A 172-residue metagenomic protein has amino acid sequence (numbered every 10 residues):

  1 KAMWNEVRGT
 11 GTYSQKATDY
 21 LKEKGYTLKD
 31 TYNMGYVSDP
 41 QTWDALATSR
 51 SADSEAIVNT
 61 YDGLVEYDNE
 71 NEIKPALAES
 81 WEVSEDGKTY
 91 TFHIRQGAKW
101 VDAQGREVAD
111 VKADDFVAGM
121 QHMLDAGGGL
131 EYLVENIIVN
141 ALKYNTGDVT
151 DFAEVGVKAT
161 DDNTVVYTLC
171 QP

Functional and structural regions predicted by a protein language model:
A2, D115, H122-P172: Surface-exposed binding/hinge segments that line and control ligand-binding clefts or catalytic entry sites
A2-Y36: Long amphipathic alpha-helical scaffold segments
K22, L46-S49, D62, Q96-V108 (+1 more regions): Second-shell loop/turn segments in exported
K24-K29, W81-G87, D148-D151, V157-D162: Extracellular/periplasmic catalytic domains that process cell-envelope and extracellular macromolecules
K29-W43, E79, K88-H93, F116-G119 (+1 more regions): Short, well-ordered beta-strand elements
G35-E85: N-terminal lobe/hinge region of extracytoplasmic solute-binding protein
D39-P40, Q96-K99, P172: Acidic glycine-/aspartate-rich tracts in secreted/extracellular proteins
E79-E131: Aromatic- and charge-enriched surface segment that lines or borders ligand/interaction sites
